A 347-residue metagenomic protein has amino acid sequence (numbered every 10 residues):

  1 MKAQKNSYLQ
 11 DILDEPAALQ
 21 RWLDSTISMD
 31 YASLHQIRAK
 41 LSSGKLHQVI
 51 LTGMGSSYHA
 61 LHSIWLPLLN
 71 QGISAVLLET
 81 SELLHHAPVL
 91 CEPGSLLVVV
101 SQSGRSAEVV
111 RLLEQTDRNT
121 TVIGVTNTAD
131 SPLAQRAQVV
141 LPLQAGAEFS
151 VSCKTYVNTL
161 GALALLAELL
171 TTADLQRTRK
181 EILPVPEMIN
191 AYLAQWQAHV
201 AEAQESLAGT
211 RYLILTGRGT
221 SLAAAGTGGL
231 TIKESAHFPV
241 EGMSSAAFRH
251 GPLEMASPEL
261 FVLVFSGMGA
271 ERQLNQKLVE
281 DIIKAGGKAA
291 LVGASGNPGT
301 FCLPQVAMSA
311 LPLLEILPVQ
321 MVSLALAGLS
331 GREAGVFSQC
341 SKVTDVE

Functional and structural regions predicted by a protein language model:
K2, N6, T121: Non-catalytic beta/alpha edge segments that cap or flank active sites
K5-Y8, Y58-I64, A225-T227, T231 (+1 more regions): Conserved phosphate/anionic-ligand binding catalytic regions in large, soluble enzymes, centered on
S7-H47, V139-L141, A147-F261, S330-E347: Active-site phosphate/pyrophosphate-binding segments
S42-P184, L253-E254, P258-S309: Glycine-rich phosphate-binding loops that contact phosphosugars or nucleotide phosphates
T172, F238, M268, K288 (+3 more regions): Short, well-ordered loop/turn and helix-capping segments at boundaries between secondary-structure elements and domains
C302-E347: Peripheral docking tails and interdomain loops at the edges of cofactor- or intermediate-handling domains
